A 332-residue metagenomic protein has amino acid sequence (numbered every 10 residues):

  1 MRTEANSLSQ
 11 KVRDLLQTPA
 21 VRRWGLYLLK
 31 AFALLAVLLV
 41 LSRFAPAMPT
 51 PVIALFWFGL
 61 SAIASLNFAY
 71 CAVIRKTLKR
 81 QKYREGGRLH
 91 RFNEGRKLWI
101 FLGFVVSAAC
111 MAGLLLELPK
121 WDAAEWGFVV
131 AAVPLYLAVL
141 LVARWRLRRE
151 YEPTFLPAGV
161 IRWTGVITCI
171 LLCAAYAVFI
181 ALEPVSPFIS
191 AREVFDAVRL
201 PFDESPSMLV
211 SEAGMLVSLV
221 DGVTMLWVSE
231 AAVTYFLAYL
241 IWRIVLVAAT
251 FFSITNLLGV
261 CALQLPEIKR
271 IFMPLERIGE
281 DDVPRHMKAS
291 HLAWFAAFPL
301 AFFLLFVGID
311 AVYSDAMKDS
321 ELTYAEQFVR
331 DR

Functional and structural regions predicted by a protein language model:
R2-T18, F68-N93, L140-W163, C261-H286: Cytoplasmic membrane-interface regions of multi-pass membrane proteins
L15-L29, M287-L292: N-terminal membrane topogenic signal
V21-A143: Transmembrane alpha-helical insertion/packing segments
F104-W126, Y176-V194, A301-K318: Alpha-helical transmembrane segments and their membrane-interface junctions in multi-pass membrane proteins
W126-R192: Long, hydrophobic alpha/beta structural blocks
R162-Y176, R285-D310: Internal/C-terminal transmembrane anchor helices
P184-V233, M317-R332: Membrane-interfacial helical/loop segments at transmembrane boundaries in membrane proteins
T224-T250: Individual transmembrane alpha-helix segments
